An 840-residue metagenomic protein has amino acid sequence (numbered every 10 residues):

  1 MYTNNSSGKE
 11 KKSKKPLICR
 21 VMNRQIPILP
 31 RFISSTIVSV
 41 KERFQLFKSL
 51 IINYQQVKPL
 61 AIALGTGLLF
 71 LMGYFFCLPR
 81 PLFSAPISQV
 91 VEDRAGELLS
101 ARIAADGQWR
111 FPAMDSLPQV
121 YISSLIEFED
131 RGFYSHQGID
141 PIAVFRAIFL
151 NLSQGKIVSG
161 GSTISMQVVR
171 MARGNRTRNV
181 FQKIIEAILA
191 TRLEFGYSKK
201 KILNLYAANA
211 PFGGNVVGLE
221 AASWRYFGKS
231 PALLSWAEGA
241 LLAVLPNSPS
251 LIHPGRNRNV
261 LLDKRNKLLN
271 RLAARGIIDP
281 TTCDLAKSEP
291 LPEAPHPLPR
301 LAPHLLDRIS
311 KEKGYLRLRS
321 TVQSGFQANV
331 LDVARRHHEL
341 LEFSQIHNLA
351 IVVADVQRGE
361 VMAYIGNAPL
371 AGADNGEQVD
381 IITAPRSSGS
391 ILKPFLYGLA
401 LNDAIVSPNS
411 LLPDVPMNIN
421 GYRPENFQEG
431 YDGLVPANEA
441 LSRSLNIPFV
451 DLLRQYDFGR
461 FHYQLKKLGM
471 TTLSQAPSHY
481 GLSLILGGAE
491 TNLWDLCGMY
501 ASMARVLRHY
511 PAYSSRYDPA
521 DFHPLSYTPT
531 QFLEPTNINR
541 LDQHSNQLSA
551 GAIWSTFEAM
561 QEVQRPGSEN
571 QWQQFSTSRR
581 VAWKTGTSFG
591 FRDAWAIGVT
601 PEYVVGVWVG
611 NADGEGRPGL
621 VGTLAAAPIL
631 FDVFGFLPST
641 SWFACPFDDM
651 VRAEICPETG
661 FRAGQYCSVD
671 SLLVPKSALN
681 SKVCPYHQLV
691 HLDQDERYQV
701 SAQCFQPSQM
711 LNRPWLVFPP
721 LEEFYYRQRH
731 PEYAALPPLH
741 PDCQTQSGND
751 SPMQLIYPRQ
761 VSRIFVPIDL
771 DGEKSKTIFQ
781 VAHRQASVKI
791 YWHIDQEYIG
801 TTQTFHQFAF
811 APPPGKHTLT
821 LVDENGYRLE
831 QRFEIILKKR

Functional and structural regions predicted by a protein language model:
Y2-N4, K9, K14-F343, V356-M362 (+2 more regions): Juxtamembrane regions of bacterial inner-membrane/periplasmic proteins, predominantly the peptidoglycan biogenesis
I52, I278, N420, T536-D542 (+1 more regions): Soluble, non-transmembrane domains of envelope/secretory-pathway proteins that act on or interact with carbohydrate
A85, V90, E97-R110, A221 (+10 more regions): Short pre-catalytic segments that frame enzyme active sites
G96, L125, V168, I202 (+15 more regions): Residue-level preference for non-acidic, small/hydrophobic
D140-R146, I185, E220, N259-L261 (+5 more regions): Acidic/histidine-enriched alpha-helical segments
S153-R178, A232, P295-S310, V406-F461 (+1 more regions): Conserved catalytic neighborhood of penicillin-recognizing serine enzymes
R170, G174, A208-N215, A232 (+13 more regions): Glycine-rich, acidic and aromatic/proline-enriched surface loops and short helix-turn segments that act as binding
S320-F343, I351-D355, Y364-N367, G372-I381 (+2 more regions): A penicillin-recognizing enzyme superfamily signal
